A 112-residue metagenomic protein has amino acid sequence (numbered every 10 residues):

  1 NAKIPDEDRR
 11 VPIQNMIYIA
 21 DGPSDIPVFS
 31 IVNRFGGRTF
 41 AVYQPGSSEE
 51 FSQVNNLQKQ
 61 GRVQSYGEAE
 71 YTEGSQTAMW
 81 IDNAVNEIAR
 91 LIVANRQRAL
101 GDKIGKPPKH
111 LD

Functional and structural regions predicted by a protein language model:
N1-D112: C-terminal cap/substrate-recognition subdomain and adjoining C-terminal extension of metal-dependent phosphatase-like
